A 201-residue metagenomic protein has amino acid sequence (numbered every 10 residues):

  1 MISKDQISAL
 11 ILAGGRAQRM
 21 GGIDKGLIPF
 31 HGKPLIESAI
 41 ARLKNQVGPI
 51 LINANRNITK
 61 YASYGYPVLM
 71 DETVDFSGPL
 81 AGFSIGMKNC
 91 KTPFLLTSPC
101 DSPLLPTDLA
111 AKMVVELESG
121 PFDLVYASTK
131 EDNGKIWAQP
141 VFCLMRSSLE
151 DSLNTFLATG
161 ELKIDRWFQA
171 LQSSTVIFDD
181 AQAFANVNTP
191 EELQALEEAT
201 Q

Functional and structural regions predicted by a protein language model:
I2-E161, R166-A185, P190-A195, T200: Nucleotide and nucleotide-moiety/phosphate-recognizing core
